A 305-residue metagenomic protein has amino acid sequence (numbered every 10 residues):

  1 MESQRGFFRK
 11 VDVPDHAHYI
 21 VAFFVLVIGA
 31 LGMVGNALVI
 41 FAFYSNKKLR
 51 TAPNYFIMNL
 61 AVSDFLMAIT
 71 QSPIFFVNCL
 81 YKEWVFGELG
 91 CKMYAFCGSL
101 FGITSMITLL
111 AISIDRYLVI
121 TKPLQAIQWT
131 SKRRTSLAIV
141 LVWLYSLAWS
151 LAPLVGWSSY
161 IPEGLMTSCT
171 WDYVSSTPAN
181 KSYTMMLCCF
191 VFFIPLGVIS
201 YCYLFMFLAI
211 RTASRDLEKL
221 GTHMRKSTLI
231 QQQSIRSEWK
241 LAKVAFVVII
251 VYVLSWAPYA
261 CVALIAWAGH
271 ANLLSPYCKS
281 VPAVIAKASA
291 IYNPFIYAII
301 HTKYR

Functional and structural regions predicted by a protein language model:
M1-V34: Extracellular N-terminal segment of 7TM GPCRs
E2-D12, C79-S99, K122, I127-A138 (+3 more regions): Loop architecture of class A 7-transmembrane GPCRs
P14-L26, L49-I114, L118-K132: Extracellular TM2-ECL1-early TM3 structural module of rhodopsin-like
F23, V27-A30, V62, L66 (+10 more regions): Hydrophobic residues within alpha-helical transmembrane segments of multi-pass solute transporters/permease subunits
M33-Y44, F65-P73, L100-L124, A138-V140 (+2 more regions): Cytoplasm-facing ends of alpha-helical transmembrane segments in multi-pass membrane proteins
N54, M58-A61, G102, S136-V140 (+3 more regions): Internal alpha-helical transmembrane segments of multi-pass membrane proteins, especially GPCRs
V198-I199, L254-L264, K279-R305: Seventh transmembrane helix
L208-S255, Y259: Intracellular effector-coupling site of seven-transmembrane GPCRs, centered on the ICL3-to-TM6 transition
